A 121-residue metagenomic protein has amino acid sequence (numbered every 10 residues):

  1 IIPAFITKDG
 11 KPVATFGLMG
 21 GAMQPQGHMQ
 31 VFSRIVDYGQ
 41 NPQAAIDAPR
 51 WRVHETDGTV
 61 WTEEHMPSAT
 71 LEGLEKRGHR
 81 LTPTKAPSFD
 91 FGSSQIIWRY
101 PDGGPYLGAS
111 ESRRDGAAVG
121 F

Functional and structural regions predicted by a protein language model:
I1-S88: Proteins synthesized as precursors that undergo proteolytic processing into mature forms
H65-F121: Cofactor-centric catalytic regions
